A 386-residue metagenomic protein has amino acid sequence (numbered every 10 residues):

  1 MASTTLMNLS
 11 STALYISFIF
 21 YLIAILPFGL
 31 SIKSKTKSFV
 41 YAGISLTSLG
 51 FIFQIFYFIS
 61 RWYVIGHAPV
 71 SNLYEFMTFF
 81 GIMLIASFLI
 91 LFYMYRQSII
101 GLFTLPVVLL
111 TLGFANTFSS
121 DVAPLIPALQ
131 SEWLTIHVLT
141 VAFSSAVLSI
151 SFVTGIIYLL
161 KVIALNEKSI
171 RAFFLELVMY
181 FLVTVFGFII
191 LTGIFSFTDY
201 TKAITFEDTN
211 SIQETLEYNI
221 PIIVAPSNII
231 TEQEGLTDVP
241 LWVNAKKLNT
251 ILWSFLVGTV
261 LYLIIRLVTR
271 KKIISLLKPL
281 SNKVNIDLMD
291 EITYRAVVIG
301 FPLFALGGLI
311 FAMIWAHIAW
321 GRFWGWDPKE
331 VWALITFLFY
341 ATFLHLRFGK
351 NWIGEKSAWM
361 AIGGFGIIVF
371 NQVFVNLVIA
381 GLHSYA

Functional and structural regions predicted by a protein language model:
M1-G321, G325-A386: Polytopic transmembrane helical bundles with strong interfacial aromatic enrichment
